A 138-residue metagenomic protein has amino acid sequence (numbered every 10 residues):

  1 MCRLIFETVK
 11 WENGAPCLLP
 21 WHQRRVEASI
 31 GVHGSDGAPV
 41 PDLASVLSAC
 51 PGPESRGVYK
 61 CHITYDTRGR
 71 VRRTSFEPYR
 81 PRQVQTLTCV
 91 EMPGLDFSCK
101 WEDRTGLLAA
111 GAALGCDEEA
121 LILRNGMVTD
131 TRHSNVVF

Functional and structural regions predicted by a protein language model:
M1-F138: Helix-start/capping segments and mature chain N-termini
